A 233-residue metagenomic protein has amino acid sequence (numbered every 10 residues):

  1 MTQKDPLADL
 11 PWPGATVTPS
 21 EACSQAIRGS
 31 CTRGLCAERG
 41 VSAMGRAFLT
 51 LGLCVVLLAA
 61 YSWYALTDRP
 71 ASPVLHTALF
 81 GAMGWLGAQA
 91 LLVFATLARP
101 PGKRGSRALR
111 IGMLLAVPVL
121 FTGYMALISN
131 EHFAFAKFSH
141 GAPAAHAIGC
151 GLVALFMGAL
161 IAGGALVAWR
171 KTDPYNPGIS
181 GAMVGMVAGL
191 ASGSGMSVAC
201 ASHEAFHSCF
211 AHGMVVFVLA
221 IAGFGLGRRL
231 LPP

Functional and structural regions predicted by a protein language model:
M1-C54, T67, L226: Positively biased amphipathic helices and basic secretion/translocation or surface-docking motifs that either flank
P6, L10, I161, E204-A205: Generic signal for short, ordered secondary-structure residues within or immediately flanking folded domains
C36-S139: Selected alpha-helical membrane-embedding segments in polytopic membrane proteins
G45-C54, L152-V153, G181-M186: Select subsegments of transmembrane alpha-helices in polytopic membrane proteins, especially boundary-proximal
L57, A88-L92, V119-G123, M157 (+6 more regions): Alpha-helical transmembrane segments of multipass membrane proteins
S72-F80, R107-R110, K137-G149, I179 (+1 more regions): Non-cytosolic membrane-interface motifs at loop->transmembrane helix junctions
G123-G178: Membrane-proximal helix-loop-helix units in multi-pass membrane proteins
G164-P233: Terminal transmembrane helical module of multi-pass membrane proteins
